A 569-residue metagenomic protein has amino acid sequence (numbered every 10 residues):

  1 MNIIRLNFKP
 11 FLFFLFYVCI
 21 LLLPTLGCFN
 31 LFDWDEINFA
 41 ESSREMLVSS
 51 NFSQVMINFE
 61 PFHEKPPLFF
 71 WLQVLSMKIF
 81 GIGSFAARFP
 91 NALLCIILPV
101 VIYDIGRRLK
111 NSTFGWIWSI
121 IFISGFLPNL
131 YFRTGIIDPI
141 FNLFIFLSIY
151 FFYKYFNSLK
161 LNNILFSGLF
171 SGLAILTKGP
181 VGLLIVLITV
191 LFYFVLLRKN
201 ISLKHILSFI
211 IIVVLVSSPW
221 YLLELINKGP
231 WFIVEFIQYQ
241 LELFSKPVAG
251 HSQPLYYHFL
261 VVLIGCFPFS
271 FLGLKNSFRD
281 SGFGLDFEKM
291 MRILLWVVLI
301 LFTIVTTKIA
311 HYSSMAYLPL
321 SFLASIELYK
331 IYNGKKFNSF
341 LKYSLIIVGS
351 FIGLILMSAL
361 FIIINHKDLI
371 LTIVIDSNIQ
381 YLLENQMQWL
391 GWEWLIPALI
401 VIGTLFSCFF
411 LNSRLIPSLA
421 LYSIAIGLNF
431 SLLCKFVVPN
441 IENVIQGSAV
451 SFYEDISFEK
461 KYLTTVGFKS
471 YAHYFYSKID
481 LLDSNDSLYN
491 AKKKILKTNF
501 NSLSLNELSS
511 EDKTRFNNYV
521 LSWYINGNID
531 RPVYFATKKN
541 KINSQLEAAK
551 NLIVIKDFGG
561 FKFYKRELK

Functional and structural regions predicted by a protein language model:
M1-S339, S413, Y474, F558-G560: Membrane-integral, polyisoprenol-dependent glycosyltransferases of the GT-C/oligosaccharyltransferase superfamily
N2, L165, R279-K569: Membrane-embedded architecture of ER/inner-membrane glycosylation machinery
